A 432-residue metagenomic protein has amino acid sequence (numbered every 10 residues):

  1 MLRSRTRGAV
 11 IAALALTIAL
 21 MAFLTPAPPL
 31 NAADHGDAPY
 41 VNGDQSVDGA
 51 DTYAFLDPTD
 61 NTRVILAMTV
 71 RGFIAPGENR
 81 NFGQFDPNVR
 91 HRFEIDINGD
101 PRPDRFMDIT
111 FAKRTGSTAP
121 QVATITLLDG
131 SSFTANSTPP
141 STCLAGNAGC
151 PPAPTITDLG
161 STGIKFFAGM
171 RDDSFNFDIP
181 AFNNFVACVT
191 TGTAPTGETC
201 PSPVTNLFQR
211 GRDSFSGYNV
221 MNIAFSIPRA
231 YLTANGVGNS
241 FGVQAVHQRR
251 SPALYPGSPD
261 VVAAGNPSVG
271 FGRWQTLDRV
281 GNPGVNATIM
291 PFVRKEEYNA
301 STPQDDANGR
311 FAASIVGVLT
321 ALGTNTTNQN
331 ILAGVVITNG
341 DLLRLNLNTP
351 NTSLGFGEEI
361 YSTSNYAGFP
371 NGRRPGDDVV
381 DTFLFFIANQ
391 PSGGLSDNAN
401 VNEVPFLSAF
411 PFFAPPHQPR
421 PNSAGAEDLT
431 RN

Functional and structural regions predicted by a protein language model:
L2-L14: Bacterial N-terminal signal peptides that target proteins for export
A12-T25: Bacterial N-terminal signal peptides
P29-N432: Surface-exposed extracytoplasmic segments
